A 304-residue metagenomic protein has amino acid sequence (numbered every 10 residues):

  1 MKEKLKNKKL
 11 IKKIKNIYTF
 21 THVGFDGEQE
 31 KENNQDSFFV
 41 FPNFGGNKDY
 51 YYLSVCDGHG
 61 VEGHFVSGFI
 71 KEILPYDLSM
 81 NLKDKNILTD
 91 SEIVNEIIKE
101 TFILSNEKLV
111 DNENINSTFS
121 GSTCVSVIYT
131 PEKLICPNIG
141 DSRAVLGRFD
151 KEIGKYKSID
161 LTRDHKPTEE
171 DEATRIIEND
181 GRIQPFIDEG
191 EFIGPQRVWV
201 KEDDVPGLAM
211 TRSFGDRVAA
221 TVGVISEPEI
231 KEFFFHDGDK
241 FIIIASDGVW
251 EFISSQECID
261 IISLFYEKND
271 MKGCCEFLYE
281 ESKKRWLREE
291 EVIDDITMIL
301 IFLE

Functional and structural regions predicted by a protein language model:
M1-E304: PP2C/PPM-type serine/threonine phosphatase catalytic domain
